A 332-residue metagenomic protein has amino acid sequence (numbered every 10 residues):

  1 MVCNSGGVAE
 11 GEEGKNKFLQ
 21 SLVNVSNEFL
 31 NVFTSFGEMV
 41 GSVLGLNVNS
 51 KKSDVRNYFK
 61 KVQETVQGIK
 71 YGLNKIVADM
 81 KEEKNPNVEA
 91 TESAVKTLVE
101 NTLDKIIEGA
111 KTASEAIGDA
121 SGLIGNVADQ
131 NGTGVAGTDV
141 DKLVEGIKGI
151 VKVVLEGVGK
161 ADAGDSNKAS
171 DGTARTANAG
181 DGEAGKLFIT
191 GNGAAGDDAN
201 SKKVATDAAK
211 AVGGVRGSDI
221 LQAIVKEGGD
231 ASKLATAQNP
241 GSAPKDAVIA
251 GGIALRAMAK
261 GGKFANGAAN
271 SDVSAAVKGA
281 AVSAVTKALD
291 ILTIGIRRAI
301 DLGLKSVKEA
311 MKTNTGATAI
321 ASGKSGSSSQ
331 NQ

Functional and structural regions predicted by a protein language model:
M1-C3: C-terminal motif of bacterial Sec signal peptides marking the signal peptidase cleavage site
V8-G122: N-terminal Sec/ER secretory leader and immediately downstream segment of secreted/extracellular precursors
V25, V99-T102, D139, L143-I147 (+3 more regions): Stable alpha-helical elements in mature extracytoplasmic
S42-K60, E64, E82, P86 (+9 more regions): Surface-exposed, polar/charged faces of alpha-helical domains in mature secreted/periplasmic/lumenal proteins
N74, A78-K81, N85-E183: Long, acidic/polar, low-complexity amphipathic helices and coiled-coil-like
E156-D207, R216-D219, A223-A231: Short helix-loop boundary/capping segments
V215-Q332: A cross-kingdom marker for long, charged
